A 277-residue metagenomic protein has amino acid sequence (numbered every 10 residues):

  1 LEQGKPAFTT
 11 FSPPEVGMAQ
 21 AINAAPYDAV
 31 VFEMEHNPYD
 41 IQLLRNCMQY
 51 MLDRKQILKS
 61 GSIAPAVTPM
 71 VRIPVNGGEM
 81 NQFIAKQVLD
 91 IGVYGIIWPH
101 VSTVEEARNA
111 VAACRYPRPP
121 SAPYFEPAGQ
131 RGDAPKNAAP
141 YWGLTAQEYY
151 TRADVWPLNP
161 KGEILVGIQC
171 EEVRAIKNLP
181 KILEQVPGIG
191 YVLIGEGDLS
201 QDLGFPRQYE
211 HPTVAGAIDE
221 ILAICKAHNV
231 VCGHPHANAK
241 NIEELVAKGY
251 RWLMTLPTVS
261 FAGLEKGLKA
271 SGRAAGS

Functional and structural regions predicted by a protein language model:
L1-S277: Expand to "…catalyze enediolate/carbanion chemistry for C-C bond making/breaking, isomerization, decarboxylation
